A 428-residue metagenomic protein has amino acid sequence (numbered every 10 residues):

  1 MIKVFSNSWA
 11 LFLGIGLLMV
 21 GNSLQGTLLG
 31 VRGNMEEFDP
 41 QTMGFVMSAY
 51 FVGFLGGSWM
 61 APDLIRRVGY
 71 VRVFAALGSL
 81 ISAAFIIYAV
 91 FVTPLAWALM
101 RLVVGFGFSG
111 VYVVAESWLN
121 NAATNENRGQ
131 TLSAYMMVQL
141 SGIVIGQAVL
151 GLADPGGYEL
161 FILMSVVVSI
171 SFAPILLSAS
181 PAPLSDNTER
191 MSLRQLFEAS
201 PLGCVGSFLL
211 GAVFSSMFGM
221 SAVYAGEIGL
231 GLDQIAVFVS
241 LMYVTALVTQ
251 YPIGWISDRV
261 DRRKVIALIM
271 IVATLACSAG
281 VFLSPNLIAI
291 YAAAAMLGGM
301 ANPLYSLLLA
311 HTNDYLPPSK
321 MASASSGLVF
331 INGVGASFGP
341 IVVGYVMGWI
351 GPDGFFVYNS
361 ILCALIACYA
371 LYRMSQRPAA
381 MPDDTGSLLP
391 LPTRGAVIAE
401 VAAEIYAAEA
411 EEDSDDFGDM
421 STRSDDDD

Functional and structural regions predicted by a protein language model:
M1-K3, P183-R190, R373-D428: Intrinsic disorder in cytosolic terminal tails and internal cytosolic loops of multi-pass membrane transporters
I2-F51, G203-G206, S215-Y224, I228 (+1 more regions): Helix-loop boundary and gating motifs at the non-cytosolic
P40-Q41, N125-Y135, L232-D233, L316-L328: Loop-to-transmembrane helix entry/capping segments in MFS-fold secondary transporters and related SLC/MFSD carriers
G57-Y70, D154, T249-D261, M347-G348: Helix-to-loop junctions at the C-terminal end of transmembrane segments in multipass secondary transporters
R72-I86, S165, K264-A279, S360: Structural signature of the two symmetry-related core transmembrane helices
L95-V103, I288-M296: Paired small-residue
G110-A123, N302-P317: Intracellular juxtamembrane helix-capping segments at the cytosolic ends of symmetry-related transmembrane helices
L150-G151, S165-S185, I366-M374: C-terminal membrane-cytosol helix-exit motif in multi-pass small-molecule transporters
